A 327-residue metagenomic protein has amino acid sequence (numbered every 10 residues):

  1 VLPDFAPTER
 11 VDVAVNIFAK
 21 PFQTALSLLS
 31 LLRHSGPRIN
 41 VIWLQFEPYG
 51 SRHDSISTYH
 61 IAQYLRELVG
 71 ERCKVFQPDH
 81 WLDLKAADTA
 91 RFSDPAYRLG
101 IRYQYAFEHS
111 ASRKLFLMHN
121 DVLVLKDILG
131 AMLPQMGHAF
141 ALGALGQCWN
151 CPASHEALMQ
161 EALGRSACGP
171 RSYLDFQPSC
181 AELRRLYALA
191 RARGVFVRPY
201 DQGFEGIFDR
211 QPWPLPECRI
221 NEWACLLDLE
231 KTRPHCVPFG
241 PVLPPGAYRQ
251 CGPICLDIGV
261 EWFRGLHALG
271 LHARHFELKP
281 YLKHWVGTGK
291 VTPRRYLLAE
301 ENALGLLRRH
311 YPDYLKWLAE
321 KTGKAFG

Functional and structural regions predicted by a protein language model:
V1-S30: N-proximal low-complexity "stem/linker" segments adjacent to membrane-targeting elements
T8, S110-R113, G137-H138: Active-site acidic short loop of glycosyltransferases
S30-I39: Short, acidic, metal-binding catalytic loop of nucleotide-sugar glycosyltransferases
Q45-Y49: Acidic ATP/Mg2+-coordinating residue in the GHKL
H53-S110: Active-site-proximal specificity loops/subdomain of glycosyltransferases
R113-L123: Short beta-strand-to-loop acidic/aromatic patch adjacent to the donor-nucleotide binding site
L125, L129-G246: Conserved catalytic core of nucleotide-sugar-dependent glycosyltransferases
P234-G327: C-terminal catalytic/acceptor-binding lobe
